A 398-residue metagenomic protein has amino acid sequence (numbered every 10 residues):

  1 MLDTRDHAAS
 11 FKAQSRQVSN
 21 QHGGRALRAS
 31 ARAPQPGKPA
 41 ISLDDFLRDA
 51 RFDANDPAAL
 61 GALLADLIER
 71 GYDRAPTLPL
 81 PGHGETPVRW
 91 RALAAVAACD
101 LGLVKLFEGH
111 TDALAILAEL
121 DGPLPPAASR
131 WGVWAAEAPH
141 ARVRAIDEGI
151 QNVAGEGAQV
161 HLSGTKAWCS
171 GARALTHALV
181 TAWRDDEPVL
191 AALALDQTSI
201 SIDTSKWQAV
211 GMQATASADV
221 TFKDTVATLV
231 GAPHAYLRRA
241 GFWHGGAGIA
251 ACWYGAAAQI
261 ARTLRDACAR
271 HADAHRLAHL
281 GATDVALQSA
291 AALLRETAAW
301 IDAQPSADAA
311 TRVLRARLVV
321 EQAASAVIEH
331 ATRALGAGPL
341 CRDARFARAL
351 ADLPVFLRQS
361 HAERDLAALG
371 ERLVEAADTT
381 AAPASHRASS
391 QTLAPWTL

Functional and structural regions predicted by a protein language model:
L2-A58, A62: Structured, charged N-terminal subsegments at the starts of enzyme catalytic cores and at intra-chain domain/subunit
R5-H7, F11-R16, N20-R32, G338-L398: Glycine-rich phosphate/cofactor-binding loops in nucleotide/flavin-utilizing enzymes
R48-A58, A62-A65, S289-Q322, E329-C341: C-terminal helix-coil-helix/basic helical segment that borders enzyme active sites and/or dimer interfaces and provides
N55, L60-A174, V374: Glycine-rich flavin
W168-S201: A short core secondary-structure module
W207-S289: Glycine-rich beta->alpha junctions and the first turn(s) of the following alpha-helix
G255, G281-Q288, L314, L318-S325 (+1 more regions): Generic structural signal for well-ordered, non-transmembrane alpha-helical segments in soluble/cytosolic regions
L277-A282, A307-R315, A344-A347: Short, charged, amphipathic alpha-helical segments
